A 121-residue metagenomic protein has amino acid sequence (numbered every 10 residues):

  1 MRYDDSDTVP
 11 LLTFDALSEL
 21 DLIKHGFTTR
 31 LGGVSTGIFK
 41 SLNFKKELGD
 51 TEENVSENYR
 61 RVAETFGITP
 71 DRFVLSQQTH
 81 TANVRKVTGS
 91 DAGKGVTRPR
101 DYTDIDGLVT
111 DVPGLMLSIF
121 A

Functional and structural regions predicted by a protein language model:
M1-A121: Active-site microenvironment for binding and transforming phosphate-containing groups
